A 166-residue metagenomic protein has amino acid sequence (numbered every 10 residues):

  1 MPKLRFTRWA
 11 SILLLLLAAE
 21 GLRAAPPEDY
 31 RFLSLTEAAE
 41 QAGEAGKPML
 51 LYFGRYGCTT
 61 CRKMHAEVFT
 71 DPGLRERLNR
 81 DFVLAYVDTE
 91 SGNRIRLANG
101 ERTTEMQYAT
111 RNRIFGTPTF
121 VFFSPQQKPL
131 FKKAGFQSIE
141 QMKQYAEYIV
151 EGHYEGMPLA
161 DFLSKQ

Functional and structural regions predicted by a protein language model:
M1-S11: Bacterial N-terminal signal peptides that target proteins for export
A10-A19: Bacterial N-terminal signal peptides
E20-A25: Sec/Tat signal peptide C-region and signal peptidase I cleavage site
R31-M49, L78: A short beta-strand-turn-helix
A45-T59, L84: Short active-site neighborhood of thiol/selenol oxidoreductases, capturing the structured segment around
R62-N79: Typically the conserved alpha-helix immediately C-terminal to a functionally engaged Cys/Sec in thioredoxin-like
Q107-R111, G116-K133: A short, hydrophobic beta-strand/beta-hairpin element that forms part of a small beta-sheet core
F136-Q166: Thiol-/selenol-based redox modules, centered on thioredoxin-like and closely related oxidoreductase domains
